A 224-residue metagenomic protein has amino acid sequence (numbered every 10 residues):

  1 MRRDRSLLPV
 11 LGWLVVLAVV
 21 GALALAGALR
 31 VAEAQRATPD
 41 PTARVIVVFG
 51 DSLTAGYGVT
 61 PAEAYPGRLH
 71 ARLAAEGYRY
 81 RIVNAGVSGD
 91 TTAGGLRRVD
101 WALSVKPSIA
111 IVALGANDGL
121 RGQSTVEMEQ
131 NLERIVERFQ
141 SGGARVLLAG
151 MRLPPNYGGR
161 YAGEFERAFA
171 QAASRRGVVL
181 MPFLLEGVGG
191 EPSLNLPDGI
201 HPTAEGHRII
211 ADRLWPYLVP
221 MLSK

Functional and structural regions predicted by a protein language model:
R2-R5, P9, A75-Y78, G94-K224: Alpha-helical cap/lid subdomain in secreted, periplasmic, or secretory-pathway luminal O-acyl-processing enzymes
W13-A26: Bacterial N-terminal signal peptides
A32-S88, R98-K106: Serine-esterase "nucleophile elbow" of acetyl-processing enzymes
G89-A93: Acidic-and-aromatic substrate-binding clefts and catalytic sites of carbohydrate-active enzymes
